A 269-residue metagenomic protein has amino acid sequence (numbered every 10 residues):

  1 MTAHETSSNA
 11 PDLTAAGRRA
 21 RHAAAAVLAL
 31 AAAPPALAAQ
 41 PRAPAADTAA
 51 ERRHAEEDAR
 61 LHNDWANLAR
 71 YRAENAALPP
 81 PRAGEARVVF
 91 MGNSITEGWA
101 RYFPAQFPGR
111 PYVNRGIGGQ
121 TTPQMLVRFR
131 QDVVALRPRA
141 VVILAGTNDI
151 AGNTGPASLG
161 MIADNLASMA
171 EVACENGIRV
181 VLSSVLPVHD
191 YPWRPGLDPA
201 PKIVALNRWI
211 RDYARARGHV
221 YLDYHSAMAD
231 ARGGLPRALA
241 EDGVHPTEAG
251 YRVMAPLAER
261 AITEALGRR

Functional and structural regions predicted by a protein language model:
M1-F90, T96-E97, R101, A105-Q106 (+3 more regions): N-terminal secretory targeting modules
G84, G92, G119, D230-G233: Glycine-centered flexibility motif
M91, R115, L222-Y224: Hydrophobic residues at beta-strand termini and immediately following loops that shape nucleotide-binding pockets
M91-G92, S183: Short hydrophobic segments within beta-strands
S94, I117, T147-N148: Active-site metal-binding loops of divalent metal-dependent hydrolases
E97-A100, T121-P123, D149-G152: Short active-site-adjacent helix-start/loop capping segments
A105-P111, L126-R269: Alpha-helical cap/lid subdomain in secreted, periplasmic, or secretory-pathway luminal O-acyl-processing enzymes
P111-T121: A short beta-strand-loop structural module common to alpha/beta enzyme folds
